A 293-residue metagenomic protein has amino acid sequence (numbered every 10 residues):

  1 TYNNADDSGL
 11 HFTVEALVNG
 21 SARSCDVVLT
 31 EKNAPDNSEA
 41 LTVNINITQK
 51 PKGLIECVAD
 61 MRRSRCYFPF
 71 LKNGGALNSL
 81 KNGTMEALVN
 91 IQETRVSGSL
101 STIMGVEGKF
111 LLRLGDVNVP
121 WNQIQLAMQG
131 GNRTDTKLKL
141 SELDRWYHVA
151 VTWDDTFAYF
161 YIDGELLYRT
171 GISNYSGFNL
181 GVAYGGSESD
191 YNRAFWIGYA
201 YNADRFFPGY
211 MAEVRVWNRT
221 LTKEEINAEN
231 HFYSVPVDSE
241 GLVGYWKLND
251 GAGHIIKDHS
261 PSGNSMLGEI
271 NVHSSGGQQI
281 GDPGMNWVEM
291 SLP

Functional and structural regions predicted by a protein language model:
T1-T13, N122-Q123: Surface-exposed binding patches on compact interaction domains or structured appendages
K52-S64, G75, G171, A228-P293: Extracytoplasmic low-complexity segments
L54-Q125, F157-A158, Y201, R219-I226: Extracellular glycan-recognition modules
G83-E93, D204-F232, V243-A252: Extracellular, beta-strand-rich glycan-interacting domains
I124-H148: Short, aromatic/His-centered strand-loop micro-motif at the edge of beta-sheets
Q129-G130, A183-A212, N227-V235, P293: Extracellular glycan-interaction patches encoded by glycine-rich segments
R145-Y159, R219: Localized edge beta-strand/strand-to-loop motifs within extracellular or lumenal beta-rich domains
D163-N192: Short, solvent-exposed beta-strand-to-loop segments that form ligand-recognition rims of beta-rich domains
